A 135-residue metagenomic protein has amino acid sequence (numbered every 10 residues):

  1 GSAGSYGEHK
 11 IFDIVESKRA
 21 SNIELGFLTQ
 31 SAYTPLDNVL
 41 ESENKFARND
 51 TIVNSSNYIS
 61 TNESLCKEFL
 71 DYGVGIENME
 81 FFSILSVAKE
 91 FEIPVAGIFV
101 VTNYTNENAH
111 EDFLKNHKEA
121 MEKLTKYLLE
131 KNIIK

Functional and structural regions predicted by a protein language model:
S2-K135: Glycine-rich phosphate- or other oxyanion-binding loops that anchor nucleotides, phosphorylated ligands
